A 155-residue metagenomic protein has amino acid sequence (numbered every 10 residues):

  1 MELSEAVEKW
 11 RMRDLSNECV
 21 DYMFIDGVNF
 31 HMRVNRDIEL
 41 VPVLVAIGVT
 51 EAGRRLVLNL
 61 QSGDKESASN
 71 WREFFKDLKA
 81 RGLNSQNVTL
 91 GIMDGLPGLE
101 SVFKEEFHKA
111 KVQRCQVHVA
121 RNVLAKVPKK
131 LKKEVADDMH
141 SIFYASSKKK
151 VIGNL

Functional and structural regions predicted by a protein language model:
E2-I92, P97, S101-K109: RNase H-like nuclease fold core
S101-L155: Extended amphipathic alpha-helical interaction segments
